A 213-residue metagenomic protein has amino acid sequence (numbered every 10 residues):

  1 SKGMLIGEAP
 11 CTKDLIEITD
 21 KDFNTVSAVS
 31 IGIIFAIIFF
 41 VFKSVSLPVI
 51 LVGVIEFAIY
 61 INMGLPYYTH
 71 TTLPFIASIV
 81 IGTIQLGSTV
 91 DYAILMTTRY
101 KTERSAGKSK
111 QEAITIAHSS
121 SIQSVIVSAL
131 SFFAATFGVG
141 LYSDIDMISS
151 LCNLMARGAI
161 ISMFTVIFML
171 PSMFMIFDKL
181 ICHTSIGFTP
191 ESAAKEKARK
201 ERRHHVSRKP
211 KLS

Functional and structural regions predicted by a protein language model:
S1-G3: "Rare, low-scoring activations can occur in soluble or secreted enzymes where short amphipathic helices or signal
L5-S213: Membrane-embedded transmembrane helical bundles of large multi-pass transporters/channels
